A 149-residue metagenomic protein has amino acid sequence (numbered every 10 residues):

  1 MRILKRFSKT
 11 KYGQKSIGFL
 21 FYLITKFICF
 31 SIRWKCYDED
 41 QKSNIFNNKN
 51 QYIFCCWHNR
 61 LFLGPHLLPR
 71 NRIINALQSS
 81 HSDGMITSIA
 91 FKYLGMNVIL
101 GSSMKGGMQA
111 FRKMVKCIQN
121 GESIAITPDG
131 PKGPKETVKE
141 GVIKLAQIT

Functional and structural regions predicted by a protein language model:
M1-L67, R72: Membrane-anchoring hydrophobic helices of lipid-metabolizing enzymes
F19-I24, S88-N97, S123: Short, basic/glycine-rich phosphate-binding loops at helix/coil junctions that contact nucleotide phosphates
K35, W57, M104-M108, K135: A conditional alpha-helix N-cap/helix-loop micro-motif detector
Q51-K105: Catalytic core of membrane glycerolipid acyltransferases/transacylases, capturing the structured, soluble-facing
G84-S88, Q109-K116: Short, charged beta->alpha transition segments
K92, I118, Q147: Anion (oxyanion) recognition and catalysis
E122-T149: Membrane-associated lipid acylation/remodeling enzymes share a hydrophobic transmembrane-juxtamembrane segment
